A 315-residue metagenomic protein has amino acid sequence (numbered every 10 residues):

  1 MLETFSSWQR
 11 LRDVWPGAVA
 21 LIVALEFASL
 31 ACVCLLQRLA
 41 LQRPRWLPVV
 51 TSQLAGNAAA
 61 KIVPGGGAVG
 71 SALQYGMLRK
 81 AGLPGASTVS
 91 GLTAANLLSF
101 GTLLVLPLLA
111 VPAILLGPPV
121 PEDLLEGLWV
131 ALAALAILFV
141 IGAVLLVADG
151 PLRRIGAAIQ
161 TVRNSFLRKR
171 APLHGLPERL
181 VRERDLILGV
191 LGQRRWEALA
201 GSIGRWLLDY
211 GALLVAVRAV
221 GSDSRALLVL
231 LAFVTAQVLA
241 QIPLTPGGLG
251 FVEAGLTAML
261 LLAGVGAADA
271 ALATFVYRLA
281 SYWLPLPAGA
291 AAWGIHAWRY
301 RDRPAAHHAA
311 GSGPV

Functional and structural regions predicted by a protein language model:
M1-Q9, G56-L173, L249-V315: Transmembrane helix-loop-helix hairpins in multi-pass inner-membrane proteins
M1-V33, L41-W46, A309-P314: Anchoring transmembrane alpha helix of integral membrane proteins
F5-R10, L78, R179-L191: A short amphipathic helical element positioned immediately N-terminal to and/or at the very start of a transmembrane
G17-I22, A55-A60, K169, Q193-G201 (+1 more regions): Short alpha-helical transmembrane interface motifs in multi-pass membrane proteins
V19-V23, L47-T51, V89, G127-A133 (+4 more regions): Hydrophobic alpha-helical transmembrane segments
S29-Q37, G65-Q74, L227, L239-T257: Transmembrane helix boundary and interhelical junction motifs in multipass membrane proteins
A31-A58, A216-A232: Membrane-embedded helical hairpins/re-entrant loop segments and their flanking transmembrane helices within multi-pass
V181-V238, P243: Transmembrane helical segments that form the transport core of multi-pass membrane transport proteins
